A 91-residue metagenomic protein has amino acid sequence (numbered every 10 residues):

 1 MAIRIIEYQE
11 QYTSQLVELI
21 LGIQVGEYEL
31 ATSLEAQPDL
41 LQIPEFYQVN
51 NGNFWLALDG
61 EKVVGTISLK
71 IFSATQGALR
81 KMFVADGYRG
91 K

Functional and structural regions predicted by a protein language model:
A2-I5: Extreme N-terminal starter segment of soluble prokaryotic enzymes
E7-R80, A85-G87: Acetyl-CoA-dependent GNAT
